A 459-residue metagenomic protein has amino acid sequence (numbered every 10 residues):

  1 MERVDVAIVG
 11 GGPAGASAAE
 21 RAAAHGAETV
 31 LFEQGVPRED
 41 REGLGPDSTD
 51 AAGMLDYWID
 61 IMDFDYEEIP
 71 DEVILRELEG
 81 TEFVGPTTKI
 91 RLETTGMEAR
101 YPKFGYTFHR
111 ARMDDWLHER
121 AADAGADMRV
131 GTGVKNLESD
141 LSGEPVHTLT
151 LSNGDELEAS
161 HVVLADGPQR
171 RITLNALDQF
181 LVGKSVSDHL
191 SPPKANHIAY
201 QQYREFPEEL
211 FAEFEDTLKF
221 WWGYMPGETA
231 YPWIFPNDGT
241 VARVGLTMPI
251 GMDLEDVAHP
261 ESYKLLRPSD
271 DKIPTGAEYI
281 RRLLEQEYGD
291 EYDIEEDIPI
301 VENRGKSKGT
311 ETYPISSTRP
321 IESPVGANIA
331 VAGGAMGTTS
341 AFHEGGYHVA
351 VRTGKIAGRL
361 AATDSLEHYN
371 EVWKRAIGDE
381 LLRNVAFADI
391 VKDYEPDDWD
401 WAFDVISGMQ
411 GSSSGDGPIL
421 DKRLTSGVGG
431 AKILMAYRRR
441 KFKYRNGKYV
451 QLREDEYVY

Functional and structural regions predicted by a protein language model:
E2-L31: N-terminal Rossmann-like FAD-binding beta1-loop-alpha1 element of flavoenzymes
E2-V4, S152-H161, V325-N328: Core beta-strand elements of the Rossmann-like FAD/NAD(P) dinucleotide-binding domain in flavoenzyme oxidoreductases
I8, A18, Y347-N370: An active-site-proximal "capping" alpha-helix that borders the catalytic cofactor pocket
G11, R120-D290: Predominantly flavin-linked oxidoreductase catalytic cores and closely associated redox partners
R21, H25-A27, V36-T88: N-terminal FAD cofactor-binding segment of flavoenzymes
G96-E119, D271-T275: Short beta-strand to alpha-helix junction loop
A258-T353: FAD/FMN-dependent oxidoreductases across multiple families
R359-Y459: C-terminal helical "tail/cap" subdomain of flavin- and related membrane-associated enzymes
